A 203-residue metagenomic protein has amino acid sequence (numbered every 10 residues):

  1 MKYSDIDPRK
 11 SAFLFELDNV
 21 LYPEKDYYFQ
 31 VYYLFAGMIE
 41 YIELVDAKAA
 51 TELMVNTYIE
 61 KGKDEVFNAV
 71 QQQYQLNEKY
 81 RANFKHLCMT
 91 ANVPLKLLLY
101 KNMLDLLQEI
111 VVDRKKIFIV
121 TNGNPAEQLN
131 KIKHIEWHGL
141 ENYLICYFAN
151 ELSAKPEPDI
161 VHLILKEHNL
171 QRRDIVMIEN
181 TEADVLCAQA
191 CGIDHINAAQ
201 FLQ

Functional and structural regions predicted by a protein language model:
M1-A49: Active-site neighborhood of HAD-like aspartate-dependent phosphohydrolases
I6-R9, V112-K115, H168-D174: Glycine-rich phosphate-binding loop signature in dinucleotide/nucleotide-binding domains
V55-M89: A metal-dependent, Asp-based hydrolase signature
A82-L98, M103-I135, C146: Substrate-recognition element of Asp-dependent hydrolases with the DxDx(T/V) motif
L98, N124-V176, E182-L186: Substrate-recognition "cap/lid" segment bordering the active-site pocket of phosphatases
D105, E109, E157-V161, T181-C187 (+1 more regions): Short glycine/proline-centered loop/turn elements that form peptide/ligand docking sites
F118-T121, M177, N197: Structural beta-sheet core signal
N142, A190-I193: Short, structured coil segments at secondary-structure junctions
